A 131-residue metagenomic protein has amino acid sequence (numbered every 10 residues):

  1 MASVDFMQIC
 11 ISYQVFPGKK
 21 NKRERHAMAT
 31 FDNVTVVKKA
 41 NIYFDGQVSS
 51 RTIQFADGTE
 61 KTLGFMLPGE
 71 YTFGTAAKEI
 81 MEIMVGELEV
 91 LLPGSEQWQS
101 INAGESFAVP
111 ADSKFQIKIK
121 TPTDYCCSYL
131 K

Functional and structural regions predicted by a protein language model:
A2-D5, V15, E24: Acidic, Ala/Val/Gly-enriched low-complexity intrinsically disordered segments
N21-T59: A short, N-terminal "cap"/entry segment at the start of jelly-roll beta-barrel domains of the cupin/DSBH fold
F55-T75, A108-A111: Conserved short histidine dyad/triad with adjacent acidic residue
A76-E89: Short, conserved beta-strand element in jelly-roll/cupin
S95-A111: Short acidic-glycine-tyrosine-enriched beta hairpin
P110-K131: Ligand-binding loop in jelly-roll beta-barrel domains
